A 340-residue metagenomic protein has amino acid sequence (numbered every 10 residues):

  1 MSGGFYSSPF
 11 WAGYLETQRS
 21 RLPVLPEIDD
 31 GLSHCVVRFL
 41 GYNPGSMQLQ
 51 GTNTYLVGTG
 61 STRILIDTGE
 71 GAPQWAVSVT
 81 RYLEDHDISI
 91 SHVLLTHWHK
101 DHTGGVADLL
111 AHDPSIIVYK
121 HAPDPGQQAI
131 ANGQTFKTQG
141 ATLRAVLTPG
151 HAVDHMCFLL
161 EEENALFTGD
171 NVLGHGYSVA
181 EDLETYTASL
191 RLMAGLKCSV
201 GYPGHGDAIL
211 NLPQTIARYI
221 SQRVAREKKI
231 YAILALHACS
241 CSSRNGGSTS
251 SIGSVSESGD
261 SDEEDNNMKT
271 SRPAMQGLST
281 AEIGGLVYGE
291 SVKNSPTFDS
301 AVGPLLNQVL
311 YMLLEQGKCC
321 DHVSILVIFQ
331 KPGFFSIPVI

Functional and structural regions predicted by a protein language model:
M1-T17, S258: Non-catalytic regulatory/accessory regions that flank a structured catalytic core
P26-H86, C157-N171: Conserved beta-strand hairpin/beta-sheet module of binuclear metal-dependent hydrolase folds, prominently
G45, Q50, R63, G69-R144: Active-site HxH/HxHxD metal-binding segment of metal-dependent hydrolases
T96-H102, H151, H205, V309: Histidine-centered divalent metal-coordination motifs
K100, D154, L173-G174, A208: Short active-site segment of divalent metal-dependent hydrolases/proteases that encodes the spacing between
G133-E161, A165-L166: Core dinuclear metal-dependent hydrolase active-site scaffold
T185-C241, S271-A274: Divalent-metal (often Zn2+) His-rich catalytic cores of metallo-beta-lactamase-fold enzymes
A235-I340: C-terminal regulatory/interaction regions
